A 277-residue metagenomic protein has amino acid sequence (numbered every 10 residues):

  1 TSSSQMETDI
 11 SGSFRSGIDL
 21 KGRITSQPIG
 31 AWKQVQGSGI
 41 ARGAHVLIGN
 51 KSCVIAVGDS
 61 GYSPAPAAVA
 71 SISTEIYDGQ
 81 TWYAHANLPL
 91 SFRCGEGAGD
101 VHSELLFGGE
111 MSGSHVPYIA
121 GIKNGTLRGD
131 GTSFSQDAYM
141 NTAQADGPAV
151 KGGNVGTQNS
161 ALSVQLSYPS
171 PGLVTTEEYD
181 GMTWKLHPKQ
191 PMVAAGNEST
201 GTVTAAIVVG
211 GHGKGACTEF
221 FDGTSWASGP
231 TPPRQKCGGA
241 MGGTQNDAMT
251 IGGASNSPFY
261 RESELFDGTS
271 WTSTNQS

Functional and structural regions predicted by a protein language model:
T1-S277: Polar, enzyme-active/binding microenvironments
